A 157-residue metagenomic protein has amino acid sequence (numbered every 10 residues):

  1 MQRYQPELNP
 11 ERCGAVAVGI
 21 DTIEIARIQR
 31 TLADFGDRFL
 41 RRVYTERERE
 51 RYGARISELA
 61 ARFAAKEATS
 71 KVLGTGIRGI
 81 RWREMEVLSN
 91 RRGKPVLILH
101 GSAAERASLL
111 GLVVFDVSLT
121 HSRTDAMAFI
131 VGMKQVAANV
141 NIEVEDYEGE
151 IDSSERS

Functional and structural regions predicted by a protein language model:
M1-S157: Core catalytic alpha/beta fold that binds nucleotide/phospho-ligands
